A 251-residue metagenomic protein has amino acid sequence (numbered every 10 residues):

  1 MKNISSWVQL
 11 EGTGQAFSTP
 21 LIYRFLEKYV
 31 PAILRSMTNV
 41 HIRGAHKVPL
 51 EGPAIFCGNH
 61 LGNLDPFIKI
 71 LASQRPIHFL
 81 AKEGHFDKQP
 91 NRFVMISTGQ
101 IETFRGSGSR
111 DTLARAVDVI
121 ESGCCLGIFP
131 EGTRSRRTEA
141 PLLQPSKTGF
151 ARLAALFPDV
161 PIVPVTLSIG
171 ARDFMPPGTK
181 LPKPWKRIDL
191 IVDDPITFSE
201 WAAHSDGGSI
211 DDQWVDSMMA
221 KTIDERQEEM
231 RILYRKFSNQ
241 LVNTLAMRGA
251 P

Functional and structural regions predicted by a protein language model:
K2-R43, Q89-S97: A transmembrane-helix-recognition feature enriched in membrane-embedded lipid enzymes and envelope glyco-/phospholipid
Q9, A140-S217: A cross-family acyltransferase "interaction/gating" segment
T38, G106-R110, L143-Q144, Y234: A conditional alpha-helix N-cap/helix-loop micro-motif detector
L50-G108: Catalytic core of membrane glycerolipid acyltransferases/transacylases, capturing the structured, soluble-facing
P53-I55, C125-G127, P161-V163: Residue-level preference for the first positions of well-ordered beta-strands
K69, V94, D118, R152-L156: Hydrophobic/aromatic ligand-binding patch that stacks against planar heteroaromatic rings of cofactors or nucleotides
V119-A151: Catalytic-site beta-strand/loop segments enriched in glycine and acidic/polar residues
I210-A246: Short, cationic low-complexity segments
